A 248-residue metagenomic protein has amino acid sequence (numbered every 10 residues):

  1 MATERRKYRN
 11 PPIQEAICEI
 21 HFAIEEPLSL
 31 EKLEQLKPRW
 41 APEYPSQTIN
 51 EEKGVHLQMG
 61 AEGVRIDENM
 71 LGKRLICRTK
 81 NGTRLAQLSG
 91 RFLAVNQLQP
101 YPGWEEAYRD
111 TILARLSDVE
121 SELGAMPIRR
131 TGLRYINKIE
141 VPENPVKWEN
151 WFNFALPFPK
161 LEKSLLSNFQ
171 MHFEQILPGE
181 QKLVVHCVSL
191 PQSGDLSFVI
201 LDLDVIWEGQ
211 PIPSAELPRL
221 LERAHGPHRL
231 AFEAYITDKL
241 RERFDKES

Functional and structural regions predicted by a protein language model:
M1-L88: N-terminal low-complexity, intrinsically disordered segments
R5, D67-N81, R130-L196: Aromatic/basic-lined ligand-recognition segments that form π-stacking hydrophobic pockets flanked by Lys/Arg to engage
K7, P12-C18, F173-E174, V185-L190 (+4 more regions): Macromolecular interaction modules
P12-E19, L85-Y101, I128-I136, D195-W207: Glycine-rich, often proline-containing surface loops adjacent to acidic residues and nearby aromatics that form
K32, G103-Y108, R115, E216 (+1 more regions): Short amphipathic alpha-helical segments
I76-S117: Hydrophobic alpha-helical segments and helix pairs
E105-E140: Surface-exposed beta-loop interaction hotspot
S197-S248: Long, compositionally biased interface segments
